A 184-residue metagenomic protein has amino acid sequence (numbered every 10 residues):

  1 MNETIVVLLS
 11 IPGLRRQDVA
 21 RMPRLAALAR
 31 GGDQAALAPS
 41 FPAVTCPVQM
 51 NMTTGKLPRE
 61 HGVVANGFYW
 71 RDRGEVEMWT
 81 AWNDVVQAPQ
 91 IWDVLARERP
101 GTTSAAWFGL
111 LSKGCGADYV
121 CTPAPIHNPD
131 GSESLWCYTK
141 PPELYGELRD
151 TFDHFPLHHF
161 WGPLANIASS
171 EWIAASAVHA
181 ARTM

Functional and structural regions predicted by a protein language model:
M1, V44, S170-W172: A short catalytic or substrate-binding loop motif that flags glycine-/basic-rich loops and adjacent residues that bind
M1-E3, R30, P100: Residue-level preference for short coil/turn positions at secondary-structure junctions
E3-Q17, L28, M52, L95 (+2 more regions): Beta-strand elements within well-structured catalytic alpha/beta cores of enzymes that handle phosphate/sulfate esters
V6-I11, R30-A35, T45-V48, G67-T80: Glycine-/proline-rich flexible loop or hinge segments
L9, A20-P23, Q90, W172: Generic recognition of stable, solvent-exposed alpha-helical segments in well-folded globular domains
G13-L14, P39, G109-S112: An acidic- and aromatic-residue-enriched active-site/binding cleft used to recognize and process polar
Q17-E60, T103-A105: Short, structured active-site-proximal loop/turn typified by the sulfatase FGly-forming signature C/S-X-P-X-R
K56-M184: His/Asp/Glu-rich, glycine-adjacent segments that coordinate divalent cations and/or stabilize oxyanion chemistry on
